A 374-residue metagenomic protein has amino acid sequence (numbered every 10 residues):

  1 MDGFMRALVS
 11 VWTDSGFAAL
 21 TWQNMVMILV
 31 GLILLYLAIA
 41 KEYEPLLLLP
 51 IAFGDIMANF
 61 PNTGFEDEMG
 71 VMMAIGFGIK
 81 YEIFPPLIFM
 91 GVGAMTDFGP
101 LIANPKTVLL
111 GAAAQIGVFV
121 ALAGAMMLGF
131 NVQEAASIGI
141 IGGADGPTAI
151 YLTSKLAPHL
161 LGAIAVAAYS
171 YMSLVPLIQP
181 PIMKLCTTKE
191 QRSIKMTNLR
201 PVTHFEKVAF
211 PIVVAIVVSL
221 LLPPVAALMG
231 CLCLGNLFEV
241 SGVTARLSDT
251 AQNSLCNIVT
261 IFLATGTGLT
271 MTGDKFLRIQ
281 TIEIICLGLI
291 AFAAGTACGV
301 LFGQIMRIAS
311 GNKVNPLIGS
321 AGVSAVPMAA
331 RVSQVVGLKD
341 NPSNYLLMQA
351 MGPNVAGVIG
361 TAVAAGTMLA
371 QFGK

Functional and structural regions predicted by a protein language model:
M1-G70: N-terminal alpha-helical transmembrane segments of multi-pass membrane transport and channel/translocase proteins
G16-M27, M73-I88, E134-G142, Y169 (+3 more regions): Structural signature of hydrophobic alpha-helical transmembrane segments
A40-L48, F65-E68, M72-G76, M95-L110 (+4 more regions): Interfacial helix-loop-helix linkers and transmembrane-helix boundary segments in multi-pass membrane proteins
Y81-E82, F89-M95, L110-V120, G124 (+3 more regions): Alpha-helical membrane segments and immediately flanking helix-loop junctions that form or couple to the substrate/ion
L101-L122, G273-G299, A350-N354: Entry/N-cap segments of selected transmembrane alpha helices and their immediately preceding amphipathic helices
H159-L177, L287-C298, I318-G319: Alpha-helical transmembrane segments
S170-V243: Membrane-embedded hairpin module used as a gating/binding unit in multi-pass transport and secretion proteins
A215-G299: Transmembrane helical segments that form the transport core of multi-pass membrane transport proteins
